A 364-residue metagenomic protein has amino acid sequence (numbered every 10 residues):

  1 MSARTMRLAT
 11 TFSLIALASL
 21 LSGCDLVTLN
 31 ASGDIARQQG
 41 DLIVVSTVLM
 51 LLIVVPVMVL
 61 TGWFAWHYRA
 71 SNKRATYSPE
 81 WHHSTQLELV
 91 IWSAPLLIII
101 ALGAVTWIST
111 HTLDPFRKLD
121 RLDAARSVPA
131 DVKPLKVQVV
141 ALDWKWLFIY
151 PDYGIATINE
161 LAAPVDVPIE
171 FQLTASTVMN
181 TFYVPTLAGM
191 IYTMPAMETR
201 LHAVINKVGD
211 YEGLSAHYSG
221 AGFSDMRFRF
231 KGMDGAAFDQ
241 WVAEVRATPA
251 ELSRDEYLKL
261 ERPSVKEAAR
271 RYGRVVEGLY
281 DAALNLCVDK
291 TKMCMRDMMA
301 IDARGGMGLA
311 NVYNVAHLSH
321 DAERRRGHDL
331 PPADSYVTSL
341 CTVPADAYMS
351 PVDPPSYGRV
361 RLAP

Functional and structural regions predicted by a protein language model:
M1-L26: N-terminal secretory/membrane targeting signals
S2-L8, V45-V55, P168-F171, S215: Short secondary-structure boundary segments
M6-L14, V45, L87-I91: Alpha-helical transmembrane segments of integral membrane proteins
I15, S46-I53, I91-A94, I98: Hydrophobic alpha-helical transmembrane segments of polytopic
I15, V55-W63, L97-A104: Alpha-helical transmembrane segments
A16-S22, V44, M50, H82: Generic secretory/membrane-interface signal
D25-L42, Y68-P364: Non-transmembrane, membrane-proximal soluble domains of secreted or membrane proteins
I35-S71: Membrane-embedded alpha-helical segments of integral membrane proteins
